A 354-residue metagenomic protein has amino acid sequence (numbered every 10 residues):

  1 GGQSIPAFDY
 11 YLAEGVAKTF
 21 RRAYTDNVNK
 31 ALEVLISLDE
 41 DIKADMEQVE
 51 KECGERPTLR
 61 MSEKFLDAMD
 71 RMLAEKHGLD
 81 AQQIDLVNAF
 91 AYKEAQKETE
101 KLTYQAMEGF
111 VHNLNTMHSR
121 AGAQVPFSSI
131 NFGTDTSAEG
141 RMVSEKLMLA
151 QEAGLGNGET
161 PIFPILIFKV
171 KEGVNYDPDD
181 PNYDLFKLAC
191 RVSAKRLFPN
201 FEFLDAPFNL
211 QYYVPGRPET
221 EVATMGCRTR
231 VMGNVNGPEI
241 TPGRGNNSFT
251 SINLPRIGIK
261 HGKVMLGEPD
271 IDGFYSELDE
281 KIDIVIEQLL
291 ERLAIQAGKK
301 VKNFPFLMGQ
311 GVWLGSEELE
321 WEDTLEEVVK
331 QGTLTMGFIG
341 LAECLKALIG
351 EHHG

Functional and structural regions predicted by a protein language model:
G1-Q331, E351-G354: Conserved catalytic cores of very large enzyme subunits
L334-A347: Contiguous, well-ordered alpha-helical segments that form the cores/surfaces of helical PPI scaffolds
